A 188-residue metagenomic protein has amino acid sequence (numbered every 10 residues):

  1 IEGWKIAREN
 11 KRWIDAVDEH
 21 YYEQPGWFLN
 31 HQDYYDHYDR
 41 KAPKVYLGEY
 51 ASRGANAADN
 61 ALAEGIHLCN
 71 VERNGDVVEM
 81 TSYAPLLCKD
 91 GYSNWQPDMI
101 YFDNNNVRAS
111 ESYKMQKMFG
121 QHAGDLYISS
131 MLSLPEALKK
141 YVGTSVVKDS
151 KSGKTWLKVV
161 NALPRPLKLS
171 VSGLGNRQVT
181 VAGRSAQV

Functional and structural regions predicted by a protein language model:
G3-A58: Glycoside hydrolase catalytic-domain groove-lining segments
G3-A7, D33-D36, H67-V71, V142-V147 (+1 more regions): Generic recognition of flexible, low-complexity loop/linker segments
I14-Y22, Y46-Y50, Y83-A84, D103 (+2 more regions): Generic beta-strand/beta-sheet core signal
G26-N30, A57, G91-S93, L126-S129 (+3 more regions): Extended hydrophobic-aromatic, low-complexity segments
A42-T144: Aromatic/acidic polysaccharide-binding cleft in carbohydrate-active enzymes
K139-G175: Carbohydrate-binding surface patches
N176-V188: Acidic, Ser/Thr/Pro-rich beta/coil linker or hinge segments at domain junctions
